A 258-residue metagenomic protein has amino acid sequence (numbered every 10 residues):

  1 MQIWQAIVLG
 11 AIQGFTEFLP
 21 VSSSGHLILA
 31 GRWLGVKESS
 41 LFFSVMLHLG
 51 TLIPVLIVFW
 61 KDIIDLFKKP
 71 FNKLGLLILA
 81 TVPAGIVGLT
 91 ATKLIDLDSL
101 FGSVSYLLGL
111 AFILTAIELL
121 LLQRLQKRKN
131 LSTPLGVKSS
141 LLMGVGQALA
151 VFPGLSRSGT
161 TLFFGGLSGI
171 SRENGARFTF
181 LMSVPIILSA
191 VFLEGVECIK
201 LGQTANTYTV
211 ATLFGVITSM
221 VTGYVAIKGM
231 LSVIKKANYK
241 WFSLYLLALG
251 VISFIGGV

Functional and structural regions predicted by a protein language model:
M1-V258: Multi-pass membrane proteins that catalyze or facilitate reactions on polyprenyl-/lipid-phosphate substrates and their
